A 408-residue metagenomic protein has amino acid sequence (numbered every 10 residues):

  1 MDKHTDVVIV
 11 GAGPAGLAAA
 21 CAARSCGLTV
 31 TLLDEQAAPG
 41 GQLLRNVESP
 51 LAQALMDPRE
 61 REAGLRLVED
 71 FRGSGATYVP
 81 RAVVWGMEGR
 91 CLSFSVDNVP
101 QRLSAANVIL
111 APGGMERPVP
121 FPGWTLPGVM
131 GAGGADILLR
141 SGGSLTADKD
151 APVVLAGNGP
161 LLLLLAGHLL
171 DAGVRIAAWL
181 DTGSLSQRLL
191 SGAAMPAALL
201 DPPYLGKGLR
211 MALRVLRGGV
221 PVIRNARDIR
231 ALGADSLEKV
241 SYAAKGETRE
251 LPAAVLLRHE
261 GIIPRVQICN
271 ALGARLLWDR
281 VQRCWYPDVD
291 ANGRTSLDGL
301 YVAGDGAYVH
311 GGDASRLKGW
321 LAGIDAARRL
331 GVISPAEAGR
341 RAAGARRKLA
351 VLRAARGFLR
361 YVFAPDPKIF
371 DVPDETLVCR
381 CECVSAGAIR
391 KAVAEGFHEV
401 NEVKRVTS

Functional and structural regions predicted by a protein language model:
M1-T407: Residues forming the flavin
